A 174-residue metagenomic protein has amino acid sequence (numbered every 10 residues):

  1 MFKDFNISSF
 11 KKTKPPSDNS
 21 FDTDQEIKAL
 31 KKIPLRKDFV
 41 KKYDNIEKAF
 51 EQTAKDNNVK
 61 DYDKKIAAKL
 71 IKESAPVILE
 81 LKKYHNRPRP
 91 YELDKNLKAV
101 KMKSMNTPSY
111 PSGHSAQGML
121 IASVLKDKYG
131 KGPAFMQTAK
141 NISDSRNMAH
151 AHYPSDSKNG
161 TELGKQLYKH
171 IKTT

Functional and structural regions predicted by a protein language model:
M1, T173-T174: Short, solvent-exposed mixed-charge patches
M1-A149: Hydrophobic alpha-helical bundle signature of multipass membrane enzymes
K128-G130, H170-T173: A short hydrophobic/aromatic micro-motif that marks alpha-helical segments and, especially, helix-coil
N141-K172: Interfacial helix-loop-helix junctions of multi-pass membrane proteins
